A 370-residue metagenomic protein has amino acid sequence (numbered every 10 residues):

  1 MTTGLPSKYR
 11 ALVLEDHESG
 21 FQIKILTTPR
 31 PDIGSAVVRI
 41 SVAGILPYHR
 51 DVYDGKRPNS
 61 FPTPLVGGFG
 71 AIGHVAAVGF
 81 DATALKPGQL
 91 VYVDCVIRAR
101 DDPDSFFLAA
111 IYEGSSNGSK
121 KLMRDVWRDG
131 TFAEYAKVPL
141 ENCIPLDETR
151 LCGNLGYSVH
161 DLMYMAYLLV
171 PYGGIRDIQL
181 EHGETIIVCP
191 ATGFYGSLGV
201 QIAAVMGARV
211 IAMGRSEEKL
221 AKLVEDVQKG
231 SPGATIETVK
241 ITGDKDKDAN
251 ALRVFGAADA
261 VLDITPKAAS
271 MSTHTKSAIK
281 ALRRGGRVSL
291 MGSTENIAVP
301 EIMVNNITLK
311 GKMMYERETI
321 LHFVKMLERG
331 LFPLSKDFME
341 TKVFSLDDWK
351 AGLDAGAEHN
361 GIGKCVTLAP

Functional and structural regions predicted by a protein language model:
T2-S7, G173, D246, S272-K276 (+1 more regions): C-terminal hydrophobic helical "lid"/dimerization subdomain of Rossmann-like NAD(P)H-dependent oxidoreductases
T27-G44, K56-F107: Glycine-rich beta-strand-centered segment in the early N-terminal region that forms part of a ligand/cofactor-binding
Q89-L90, Y135, T185, V205 (+1 more regions): Residue-level marker of beta-strand positions
R98-I187: NAD(P)H dinucleotide-binding glycine-rich loop of Rossmann-like/cofactor-binding domains, especially the beta1-alpha1
G153-G243: Mid-domain Rossmann-like dinucleotide-binding core that forms the NAD(H)/NADP(H) cofactor-binding site
L180, Q201-A204, I211, V224-T308: Glycine-rich cofactor phosphate-binding loops and adjacent beta1-alpha1 units of small-molecule cofactor enzyme domains
S216, T294, Y315: Residues in the short beta-alpha loop(s) of Rossmann-like NAD(P)-binding domains
